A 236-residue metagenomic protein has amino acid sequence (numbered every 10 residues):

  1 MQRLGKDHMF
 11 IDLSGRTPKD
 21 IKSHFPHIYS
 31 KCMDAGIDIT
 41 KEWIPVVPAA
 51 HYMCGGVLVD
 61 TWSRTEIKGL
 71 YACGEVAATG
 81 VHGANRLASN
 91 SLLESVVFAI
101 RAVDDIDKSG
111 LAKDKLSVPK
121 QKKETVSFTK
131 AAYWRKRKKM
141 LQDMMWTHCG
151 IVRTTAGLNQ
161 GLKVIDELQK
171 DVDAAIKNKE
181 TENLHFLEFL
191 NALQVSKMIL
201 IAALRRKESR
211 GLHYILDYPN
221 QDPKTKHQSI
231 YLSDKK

Functional and structural regions predicted by a protein language model:
M1-I44, V96, D105-L111, R135: An anion/pyrophosphate-binding glycine-rich loop and adjacent beta-alpha core in soluble alpha-beta enzymes
M1-Q2, Y52, L58-A72, V76-K236: Glycine- and aromatic-enriched mobile tails/lids
P18, P26, P45-P48, P119 (+2 more regions): Proline-rich intrinsically disordered, low-complexity coils
H27, K31-Y71: FAD/FMN-dependent oxidoreductases across multiple families
